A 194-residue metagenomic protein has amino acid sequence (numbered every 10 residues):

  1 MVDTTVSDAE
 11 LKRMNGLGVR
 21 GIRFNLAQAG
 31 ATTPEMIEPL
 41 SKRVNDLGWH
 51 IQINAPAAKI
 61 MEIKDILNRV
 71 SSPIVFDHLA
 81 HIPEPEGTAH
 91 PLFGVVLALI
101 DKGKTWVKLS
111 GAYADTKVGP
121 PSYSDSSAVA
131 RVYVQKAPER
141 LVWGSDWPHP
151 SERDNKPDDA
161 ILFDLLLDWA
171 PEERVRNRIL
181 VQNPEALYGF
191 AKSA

Functional and structural regions predicted by a protein language model:
M1-L47, I53, H90, S124 (+1 more regions): Mid-domain alpha/beta scaffold segments of enzyme catalytic cores
T4-T5, Q28-T32, I82-P85, A114-K117 (+1 more regions): Short, small-residue-enriched loops and turns at beta-alpha junctions that line or gate enzyme active sites
M14, I22, V44, H78 (+5 more regions): Conserved, mostly hydrophobic/aromatic
L17-V19, I82, G103-W106, P157-L166: Active-site gating loops and adjacent loop-to-helix segments of metal-dependent hydrolytic enzymes
P34-W143, K192: Catalytic pocket-lining loop regions of alpha/beta-barrel enzymes, especially the amidohydrolase/enolase/GH5 lineages
Y113, W147-P150, Q182-A186: A short, acidic, flexible beta-alpha connecting loop/helix-capping segment that sits on the rim of active
V132-R140, D154-A194: Mid-to-C-terminal alpha-helical segments outside catalytic/metal-binding sites
